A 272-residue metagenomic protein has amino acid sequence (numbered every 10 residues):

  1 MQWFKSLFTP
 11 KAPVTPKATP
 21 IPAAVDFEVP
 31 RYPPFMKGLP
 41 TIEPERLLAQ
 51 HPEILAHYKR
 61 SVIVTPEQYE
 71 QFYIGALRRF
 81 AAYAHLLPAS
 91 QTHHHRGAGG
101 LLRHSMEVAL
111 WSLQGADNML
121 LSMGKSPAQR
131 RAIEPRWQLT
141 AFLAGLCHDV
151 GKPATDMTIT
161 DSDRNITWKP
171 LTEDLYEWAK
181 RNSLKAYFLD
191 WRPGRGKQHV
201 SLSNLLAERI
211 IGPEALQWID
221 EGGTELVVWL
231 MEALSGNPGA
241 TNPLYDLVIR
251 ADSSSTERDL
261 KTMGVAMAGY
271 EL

Functional and structural regions predicted by a protein language model:
M1-L77, L113-A116, L120, N204-L272: Histidine-centered, transition-metal-coordinating active-site segments
V29-S183: Acidic/His-rich, divalent-metal-binding segments that scaffold phosphate/diphosphate chemistry
A89, L120-E271: Divalent metal-dependent catalytic cores for phosphoryl transfer on phosphate-bearing substrates
